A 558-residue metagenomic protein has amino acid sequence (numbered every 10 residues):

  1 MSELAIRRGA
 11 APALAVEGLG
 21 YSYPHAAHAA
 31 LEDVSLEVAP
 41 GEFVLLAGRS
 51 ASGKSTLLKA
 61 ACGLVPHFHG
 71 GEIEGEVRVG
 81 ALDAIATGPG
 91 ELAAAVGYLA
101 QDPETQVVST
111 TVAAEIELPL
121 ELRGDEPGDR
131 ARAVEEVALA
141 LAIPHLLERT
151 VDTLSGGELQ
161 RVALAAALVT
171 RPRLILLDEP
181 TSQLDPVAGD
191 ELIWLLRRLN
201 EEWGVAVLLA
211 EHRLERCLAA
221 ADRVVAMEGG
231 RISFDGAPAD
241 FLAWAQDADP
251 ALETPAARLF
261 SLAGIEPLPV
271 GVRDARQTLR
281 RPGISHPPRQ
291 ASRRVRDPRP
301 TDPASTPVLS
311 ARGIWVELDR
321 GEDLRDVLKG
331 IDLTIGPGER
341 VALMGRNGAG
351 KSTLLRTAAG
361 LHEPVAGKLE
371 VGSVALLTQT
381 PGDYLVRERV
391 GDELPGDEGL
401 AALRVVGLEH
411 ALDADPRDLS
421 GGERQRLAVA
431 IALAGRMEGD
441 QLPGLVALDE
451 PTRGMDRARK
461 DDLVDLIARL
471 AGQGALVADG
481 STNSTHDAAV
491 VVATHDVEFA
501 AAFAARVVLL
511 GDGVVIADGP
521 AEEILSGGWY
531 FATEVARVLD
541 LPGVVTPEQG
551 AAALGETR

Functional and structural regions predicted by a protein language model:
S22, V65, E76-E91, H362-K368 (+1 more regions): ABC ATPase NBD Q-loop/coupling interface
C62, A359: Helix-to-loop junction immediately C-terminal to a conserved catalytic motif
G128-L146, L309, I314, P395 (+2 more regions): Conserved ABC ATPase "signature" region
A167-L168, L433, M437-D440: ABC ATPase C-loop
I175-D178, V446-D449: Catalytic Walker B motif of ABC-type/P-loop ATPase nucleotide-binding domains
E211-H212, T494-H495: H-loop/switch region of ABC-family ATPase nucleotide-binding domains
A243-P303, P307, F531-R558: ABC ATPase nucleotide-binding domains
